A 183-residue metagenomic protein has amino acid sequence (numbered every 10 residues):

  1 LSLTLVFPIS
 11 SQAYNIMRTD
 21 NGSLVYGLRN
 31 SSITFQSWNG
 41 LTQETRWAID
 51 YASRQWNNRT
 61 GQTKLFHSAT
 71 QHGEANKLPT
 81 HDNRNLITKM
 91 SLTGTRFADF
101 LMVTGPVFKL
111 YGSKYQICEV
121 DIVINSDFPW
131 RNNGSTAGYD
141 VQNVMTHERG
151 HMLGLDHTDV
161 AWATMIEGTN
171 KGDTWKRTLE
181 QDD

Functional and structural regions predicted by a protein language model:
L1-V6: Bacterial N-terminal signal peptides
I9-D183: Zinc-dependent metalloendopeptidases
